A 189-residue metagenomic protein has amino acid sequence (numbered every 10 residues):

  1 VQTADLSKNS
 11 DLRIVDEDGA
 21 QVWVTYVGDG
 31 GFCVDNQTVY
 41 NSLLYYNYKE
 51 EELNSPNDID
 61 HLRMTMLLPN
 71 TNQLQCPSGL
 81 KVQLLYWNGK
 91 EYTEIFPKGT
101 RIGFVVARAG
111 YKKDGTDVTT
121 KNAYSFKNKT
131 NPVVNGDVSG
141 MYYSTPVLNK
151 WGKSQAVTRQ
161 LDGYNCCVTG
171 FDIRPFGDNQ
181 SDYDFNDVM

Functional and structural regions predicted by a protein language model:
V1-V188: Extracellular distal adhesion/interaction modules in secreted or cell-surface proteins
